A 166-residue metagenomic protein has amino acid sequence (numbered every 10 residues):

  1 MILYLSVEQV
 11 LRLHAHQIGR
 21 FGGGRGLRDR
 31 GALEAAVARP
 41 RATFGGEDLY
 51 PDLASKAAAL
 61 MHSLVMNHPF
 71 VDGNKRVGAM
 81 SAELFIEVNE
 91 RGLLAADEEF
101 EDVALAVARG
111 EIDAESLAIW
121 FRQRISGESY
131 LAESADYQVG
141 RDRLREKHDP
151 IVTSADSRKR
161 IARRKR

Functional and structural regions predicted by a protein language model:
M1-Q138, E146-I151, A155, R163-R166: FIC/Doc superfamily catalytic core
R158: Short linear clamp-binding motif
